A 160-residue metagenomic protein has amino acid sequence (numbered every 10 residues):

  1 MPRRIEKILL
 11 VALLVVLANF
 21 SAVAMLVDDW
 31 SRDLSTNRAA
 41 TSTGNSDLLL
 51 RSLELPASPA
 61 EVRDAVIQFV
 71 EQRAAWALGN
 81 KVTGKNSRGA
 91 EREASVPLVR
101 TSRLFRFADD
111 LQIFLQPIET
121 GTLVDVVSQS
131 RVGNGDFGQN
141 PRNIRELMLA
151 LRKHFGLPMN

Functional and structural regions predicted by a protein language model:
P2-L10, F20-N160: Ser/Thr-rich, low-complexity intrinsically disordered terminal regions
